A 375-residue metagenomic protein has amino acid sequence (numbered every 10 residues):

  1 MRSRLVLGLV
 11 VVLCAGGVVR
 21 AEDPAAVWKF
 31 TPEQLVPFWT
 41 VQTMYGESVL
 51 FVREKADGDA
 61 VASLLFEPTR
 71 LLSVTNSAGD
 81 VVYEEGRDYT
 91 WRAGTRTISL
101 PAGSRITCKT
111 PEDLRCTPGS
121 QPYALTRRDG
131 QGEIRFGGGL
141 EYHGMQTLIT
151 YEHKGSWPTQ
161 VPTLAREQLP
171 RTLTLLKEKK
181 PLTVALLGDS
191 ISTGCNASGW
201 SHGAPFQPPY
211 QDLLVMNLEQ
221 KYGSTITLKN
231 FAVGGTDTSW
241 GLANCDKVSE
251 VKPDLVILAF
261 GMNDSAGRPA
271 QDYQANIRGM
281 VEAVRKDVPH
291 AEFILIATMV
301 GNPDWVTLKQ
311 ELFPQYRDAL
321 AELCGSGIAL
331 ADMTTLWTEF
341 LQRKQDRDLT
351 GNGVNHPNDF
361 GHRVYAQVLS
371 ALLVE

Functional and structural regions predicted by a protein language model:
V6-G16: Bacterial N-terminal signal peptides
A21, G155-N230, N244-K252: Serine-esterase "nucleophile elbow" of acetyl-processing enzymes
E22-T159: Extended beta-strand solenoid/passenger and fiber regions
T183-G188, S192-T193, T227-A232, L255-F260 (+2 more regions): Structural recognition of the beta-strand scaffold that forms the well-ordered cores of secreted hydrolase catalytic
S190-G194, V233-S239, M262-G267, M299-P303 (+2 more regions): Solvent-exposed loop/turn segments at secondary-structure junctions within structured extracellular/periplasmic domains
C245, I277-E282, R317: Generic structural signal for well-ordered alpha-helices, preferentially at hydrophobic/aromatic core positions
A259-N263, V281-Q315: Active-site segments of SGNH/GDSL-like serine hydrolases that catalyze O-acetyl group transfer/hydrolysis on lipids
T298-E375: Catalytic His-Asp segment of secreted/periplasmic serine-dependent ester chemistry enzymes
